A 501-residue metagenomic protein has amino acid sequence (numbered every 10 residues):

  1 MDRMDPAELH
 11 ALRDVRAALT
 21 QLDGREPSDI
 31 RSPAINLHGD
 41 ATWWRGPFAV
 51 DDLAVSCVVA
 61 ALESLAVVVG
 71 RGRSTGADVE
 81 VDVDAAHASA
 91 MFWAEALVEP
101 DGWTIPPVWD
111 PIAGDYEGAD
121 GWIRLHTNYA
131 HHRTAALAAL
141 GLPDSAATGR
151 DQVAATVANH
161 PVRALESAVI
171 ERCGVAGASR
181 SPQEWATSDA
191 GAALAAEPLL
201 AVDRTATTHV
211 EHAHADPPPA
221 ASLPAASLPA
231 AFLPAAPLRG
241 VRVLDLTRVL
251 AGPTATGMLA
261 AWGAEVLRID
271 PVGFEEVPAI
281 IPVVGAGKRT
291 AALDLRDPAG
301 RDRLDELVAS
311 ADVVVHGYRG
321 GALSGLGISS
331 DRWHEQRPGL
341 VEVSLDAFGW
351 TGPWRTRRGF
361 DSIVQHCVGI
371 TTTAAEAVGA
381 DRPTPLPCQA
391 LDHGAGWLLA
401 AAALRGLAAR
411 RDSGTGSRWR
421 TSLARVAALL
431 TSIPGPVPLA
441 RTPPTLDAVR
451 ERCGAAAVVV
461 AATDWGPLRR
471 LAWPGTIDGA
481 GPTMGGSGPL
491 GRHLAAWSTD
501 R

Functional and structural regions predicted by a protein language model:
M1-G273, R301, D305, W333-S344 (+4 more regions): Acyl-CoA thioester-binding alpha/beta core of soluble enzymes
A221, R289-E335: A structured beta-alpha segment of the ubiquitous adenosine-cofactor-binding alpha/beta core
P253, A279, L293-P298, D305 (+6 more regions): Domain-scale recognition of functional cores that engage charged ligands
A260-W262, E276, L323-G325: Rossmann-like S-adenosyl-L-methionine
G263, G287-K288, A311, F360: Short, well-ordered alpha-helix to beta-strand connector turns
A264, R268-L295, A299, R303: Glycine-rich phosphate-binding loop and adjoining beta1-alpha1-beta2 segment of Rossmann-like nucleotide-binding folds
G352-D392: Rossmann-fold dinucleotide-binding core
